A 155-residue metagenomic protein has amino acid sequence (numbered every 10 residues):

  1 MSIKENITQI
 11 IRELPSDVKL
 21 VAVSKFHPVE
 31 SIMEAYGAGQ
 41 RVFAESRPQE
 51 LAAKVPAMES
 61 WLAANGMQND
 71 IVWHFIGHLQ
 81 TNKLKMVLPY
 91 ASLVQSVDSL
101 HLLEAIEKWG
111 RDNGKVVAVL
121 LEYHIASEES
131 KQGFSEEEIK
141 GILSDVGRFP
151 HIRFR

Functional and structural regions predicted by a protein language model:
M1-R155: Conserved alpha/beta-domain cores
